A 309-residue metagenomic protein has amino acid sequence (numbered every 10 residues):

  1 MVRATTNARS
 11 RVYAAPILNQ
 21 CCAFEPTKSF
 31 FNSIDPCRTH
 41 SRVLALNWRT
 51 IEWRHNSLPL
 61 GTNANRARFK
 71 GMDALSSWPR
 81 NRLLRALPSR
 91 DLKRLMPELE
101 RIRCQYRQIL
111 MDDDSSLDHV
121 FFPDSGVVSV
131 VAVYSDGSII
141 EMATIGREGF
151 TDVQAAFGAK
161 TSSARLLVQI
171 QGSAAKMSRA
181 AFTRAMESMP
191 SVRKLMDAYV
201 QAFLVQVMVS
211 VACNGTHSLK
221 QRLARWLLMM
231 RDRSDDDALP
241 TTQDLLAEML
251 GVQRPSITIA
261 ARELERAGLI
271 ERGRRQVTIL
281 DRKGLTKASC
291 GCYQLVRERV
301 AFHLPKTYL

Functional and structural regions predicted by a protein language model:
V2-S10: Extreme N-terminal basic, low-complexity initiation segments that serve as generic localization/processing leaders
C21-C22, C37: Cysteine-centered motifs
G61-Q105, F150, A155-F157: Cyclic nucleotide-binding regulatory module and flanking cytosolic helices
Q108-I170: Cyclic nucleotide-binding regulatory domains
A143-Q201, V205, V209: Cyclic-nucleotide recognition modules
Q169-Q171, M186-Q253: Polybasic "coupling" helices that flank or enter modular domains
M229-L309: Phosphate-/nucleic-acid-contacting segments
